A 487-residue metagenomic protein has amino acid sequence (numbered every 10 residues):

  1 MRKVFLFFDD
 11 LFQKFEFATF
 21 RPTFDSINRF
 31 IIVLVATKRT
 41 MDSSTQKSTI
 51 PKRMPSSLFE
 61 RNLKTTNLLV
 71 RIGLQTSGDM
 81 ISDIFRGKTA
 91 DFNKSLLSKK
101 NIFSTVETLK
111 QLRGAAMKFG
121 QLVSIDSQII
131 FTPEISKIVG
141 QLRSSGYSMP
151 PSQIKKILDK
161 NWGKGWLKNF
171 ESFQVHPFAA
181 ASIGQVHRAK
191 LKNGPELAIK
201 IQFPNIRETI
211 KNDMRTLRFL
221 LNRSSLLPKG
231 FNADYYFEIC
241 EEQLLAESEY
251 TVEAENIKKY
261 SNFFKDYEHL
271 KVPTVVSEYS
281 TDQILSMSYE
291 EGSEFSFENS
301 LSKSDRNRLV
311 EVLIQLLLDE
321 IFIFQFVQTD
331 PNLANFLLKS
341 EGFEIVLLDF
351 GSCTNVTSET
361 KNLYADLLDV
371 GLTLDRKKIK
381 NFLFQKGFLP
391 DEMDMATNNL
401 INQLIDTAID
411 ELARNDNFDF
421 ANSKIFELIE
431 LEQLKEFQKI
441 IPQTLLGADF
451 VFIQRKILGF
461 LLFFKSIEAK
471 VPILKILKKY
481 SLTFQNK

Functional and structural regions predicted by a protein language model:
R2-E16, F20-L318, Q325, L338-I345 (+3 more regions): Broad phosphate/nucleotide-binding scaffolds in NTP-utilizing and phosphate-metabolizing enzymes
F326-D330: Catalytic-loop of the protein kinase fold
A334-N335: Conserved protein-kinase catalytic-loop position immediately C-terminal to the HRD catalytic Asp
L363-D366: Short amphipathic alpha-helical recognition elements used for nucleic-acid or partner binding across transcription
L372: Gly/Ser/Thr-rich active-site loops/lids in small-molecule metabolic enzymes that frequently grip phosphoryl groups
D375: Conserved phosphoryl-transfer catalytic core
